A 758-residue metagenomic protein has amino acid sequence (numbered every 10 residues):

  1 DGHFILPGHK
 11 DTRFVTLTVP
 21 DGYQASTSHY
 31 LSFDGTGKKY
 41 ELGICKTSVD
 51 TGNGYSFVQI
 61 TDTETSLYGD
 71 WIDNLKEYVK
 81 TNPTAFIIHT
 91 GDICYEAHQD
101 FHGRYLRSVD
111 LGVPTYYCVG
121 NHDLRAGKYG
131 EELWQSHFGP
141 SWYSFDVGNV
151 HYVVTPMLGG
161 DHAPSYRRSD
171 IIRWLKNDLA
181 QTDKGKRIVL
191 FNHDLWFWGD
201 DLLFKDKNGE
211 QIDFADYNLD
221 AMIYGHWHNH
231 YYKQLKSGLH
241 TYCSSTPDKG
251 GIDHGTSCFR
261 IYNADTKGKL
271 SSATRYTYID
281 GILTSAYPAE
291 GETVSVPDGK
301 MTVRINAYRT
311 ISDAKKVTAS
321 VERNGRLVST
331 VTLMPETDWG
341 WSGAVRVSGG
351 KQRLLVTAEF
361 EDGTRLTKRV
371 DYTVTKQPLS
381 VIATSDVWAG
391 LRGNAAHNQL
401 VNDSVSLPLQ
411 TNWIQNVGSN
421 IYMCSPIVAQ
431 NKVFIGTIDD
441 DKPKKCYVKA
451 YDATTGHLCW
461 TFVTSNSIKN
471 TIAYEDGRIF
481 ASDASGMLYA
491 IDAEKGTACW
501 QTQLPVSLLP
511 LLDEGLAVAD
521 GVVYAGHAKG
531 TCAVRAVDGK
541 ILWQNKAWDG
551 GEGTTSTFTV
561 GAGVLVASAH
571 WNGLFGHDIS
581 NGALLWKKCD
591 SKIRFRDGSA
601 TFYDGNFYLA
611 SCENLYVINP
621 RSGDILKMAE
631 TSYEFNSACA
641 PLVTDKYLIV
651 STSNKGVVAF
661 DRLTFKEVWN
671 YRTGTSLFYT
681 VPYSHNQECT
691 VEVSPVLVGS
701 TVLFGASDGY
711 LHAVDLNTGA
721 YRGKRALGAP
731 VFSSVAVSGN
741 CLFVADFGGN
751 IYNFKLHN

Functional and structural regions predicted by a protein language model:
G2-G8, G340-S342, Y710: Short, surface-exposed beta-strand/beta-hairpin micro-motifs centered on an aromatic residue
T16-F101: N-terminal active-site segment of His-dependent metallophosphoesterases
V19-T36, Q99-K184, K207-A221, Y231-D265: Extended active-site neighborhood of metal-dependent phosphoesterases/phosphodiesterases
Y231, S237-A307, T318, L354-L355: Binuclear metal-dependent phosphoesterase catalytic core
V381-T411: Blade/loop signatures of beta-propeller domains
A395, D439-P443, G486-M487, G530 (+3 more regions): Short glycine/acidic-enriched loop and turn motifs that connect beta-strands
W413-A429, T437-K445, W460-A473, W500-A519 (+8 more regions): Extracytoplasmic beta-rich repeat domains
D452-T455, D492-G496, R535-G539, D578-G582 (+4 more regions): Short loop/turn segments that connect beta-strands within beta-propeller blades
